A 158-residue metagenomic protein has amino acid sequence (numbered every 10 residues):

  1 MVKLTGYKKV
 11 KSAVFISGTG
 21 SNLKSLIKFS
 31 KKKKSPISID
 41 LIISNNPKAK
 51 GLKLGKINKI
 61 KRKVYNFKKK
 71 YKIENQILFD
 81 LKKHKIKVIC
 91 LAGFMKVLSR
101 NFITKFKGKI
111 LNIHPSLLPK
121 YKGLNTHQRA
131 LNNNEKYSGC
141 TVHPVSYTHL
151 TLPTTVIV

Functional and structural regions predicted by a protein language model:
M1-L150: One-carbon transfer enzymes
H149-V158: Single conserved hydrophobic/aromatic residue that forms the stacking wall/gate of nucleotide- or nucleobase-binding
